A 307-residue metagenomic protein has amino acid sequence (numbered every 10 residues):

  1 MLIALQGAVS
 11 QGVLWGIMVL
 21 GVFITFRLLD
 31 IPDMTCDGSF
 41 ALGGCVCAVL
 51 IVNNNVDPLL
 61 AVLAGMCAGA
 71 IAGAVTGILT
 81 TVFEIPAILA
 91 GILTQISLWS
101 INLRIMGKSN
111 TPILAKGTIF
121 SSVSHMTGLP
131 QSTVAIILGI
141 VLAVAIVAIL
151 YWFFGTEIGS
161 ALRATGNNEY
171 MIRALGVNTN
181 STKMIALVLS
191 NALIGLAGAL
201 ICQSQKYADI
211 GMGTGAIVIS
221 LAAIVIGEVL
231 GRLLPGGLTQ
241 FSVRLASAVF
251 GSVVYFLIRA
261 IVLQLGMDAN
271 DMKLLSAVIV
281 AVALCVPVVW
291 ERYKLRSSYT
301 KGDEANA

Functional and structural regions predicted by a protein language model:
M1-M18, V46, N54-L60, Q131-T133 (+1 more regions): Membrane-interfacial amphipathic/re-entrant helices at transmembrane-helix boundaries
V22, N55-I96, I101, A143-V144 (+2 more regions): Alpha-helical transmembrane segments within multi-pass membrane transporters and channels
F26-V82, V123-L129, L234-G237, Q264: Membrane-embedded helix boundary and interhelical linker motif in transport proteins
R27-P32, A74-T118, V123-S124, Y207-I210 (+1 more regions): Short loop segments and helix-boundary regions at transmembrane helix junctions of multi-pass inner-membrane proteins
A72, S132-G213, I217, L221-A222: Helix-loop-helix "hairpin" substructures at the membrane interface of multi-pass membrane proteins
A87, G91-G155, I185, D209-I210 (+2 more regions): Transmembrane helix-bundle core of multi-pass membrane transporters and related energy-transducing complexes
N167-A174, N178-S181, L234, T239-V243 (+1 more regions): Cytosolic-side transmembrane-helix boundaries in multi-pass membrane proteins
I194, G198-L274: Transmembrane alpha-helical segments in multi-pass inner-membrane proteins
